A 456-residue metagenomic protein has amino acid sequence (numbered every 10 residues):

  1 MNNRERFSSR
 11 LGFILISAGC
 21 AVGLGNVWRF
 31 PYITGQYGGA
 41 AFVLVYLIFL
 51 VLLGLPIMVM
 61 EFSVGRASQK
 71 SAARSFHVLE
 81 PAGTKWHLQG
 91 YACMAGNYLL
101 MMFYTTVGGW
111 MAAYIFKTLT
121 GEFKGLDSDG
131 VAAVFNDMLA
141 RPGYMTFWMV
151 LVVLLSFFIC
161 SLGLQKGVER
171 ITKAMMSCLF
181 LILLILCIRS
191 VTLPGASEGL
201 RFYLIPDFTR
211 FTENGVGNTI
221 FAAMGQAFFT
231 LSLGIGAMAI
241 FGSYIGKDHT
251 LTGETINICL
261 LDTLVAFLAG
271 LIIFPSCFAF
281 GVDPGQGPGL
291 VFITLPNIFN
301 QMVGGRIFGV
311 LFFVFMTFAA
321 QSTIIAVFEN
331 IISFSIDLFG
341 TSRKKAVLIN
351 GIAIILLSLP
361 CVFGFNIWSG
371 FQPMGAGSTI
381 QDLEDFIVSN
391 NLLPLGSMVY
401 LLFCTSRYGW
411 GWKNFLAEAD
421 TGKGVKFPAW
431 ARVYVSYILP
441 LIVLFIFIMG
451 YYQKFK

Functional and structural regions predicted by a protein language model:
M1-W28, I57-F62, R66-Y91, G246-T250 (+1 more regions): Membrane-interface "cap" regions at the ends of multi-pass membrane proteins
N2-E5, I33-Y37, A67-A92, T105-Q165 (+5 more regions): Inter-helical loop and helix-membrane interface segments of multi-pass membrane transporters/permeases
N2-N3, F7, E169, K173-Q321 (+3 more regions): Membrane-embedded translocation segments of transport machinery
R4, G108-A140, Y244-D248, G253 (+6 more regions): Helix-loop-helix connectors at the membrane interface of multi-pass transporters/channels
R6, G12-I14, C20, P142 (+6 more regions): Loop-to-transmembrane helix boundary motifs in multi-pass membrane proteins
R6-S17, F42-V45, T84-Y98, T146-V152 (+6 more regions): Select transmembrane alpha-helical segments in multipass membrane proteins
L11-F49, E198, G236-G242, G253-I256 (+2 more regions): Transmembrane helix-boundary motif of multi-pass solute transporters/channels
Q89, M94, F339-A353, D385-V443: C-terminal membrane-solvent junction of multi-pass transporters and transport-like membrane proteins
